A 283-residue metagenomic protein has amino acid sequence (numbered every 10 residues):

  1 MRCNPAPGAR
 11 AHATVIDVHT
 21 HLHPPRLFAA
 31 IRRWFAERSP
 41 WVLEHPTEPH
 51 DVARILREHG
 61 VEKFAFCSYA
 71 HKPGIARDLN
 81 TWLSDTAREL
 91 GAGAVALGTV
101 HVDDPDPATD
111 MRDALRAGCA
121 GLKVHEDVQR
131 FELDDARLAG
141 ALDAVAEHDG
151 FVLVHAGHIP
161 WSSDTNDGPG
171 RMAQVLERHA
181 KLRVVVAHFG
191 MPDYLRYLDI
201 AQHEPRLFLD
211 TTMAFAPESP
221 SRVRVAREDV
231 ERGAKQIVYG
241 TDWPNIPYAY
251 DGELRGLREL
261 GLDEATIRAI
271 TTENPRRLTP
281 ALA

Functional and structural regions predicted by a protein language model:
M1-V18, L27-K63, K235-Q236, P247-A283: Mid-to-C-terminal alpha-helical segments outside catalytic/metal-binding sites
H19, L83, A114, L122 (+6 more regions): Conserved, mostly hydrophobic/aromatic
H19-P25, H155, H188: Histidine-centered divalent metal-coordination motifs
P49-L56, N80-A87, M111-R112, L138 (+4 more regions): Generic structural signal for well-ordered alpha-helices, preferentially at hydrophobic/aromatic core positions
E62-K63, H71-V154, H158-P160, N166-D167 (+2 more regions): Active-site gating/metal-coordination segments in enzymes
N80, P107-A108, M172, D193-Y197 (+2 more regions): Short, well-ordered alpha-helical microsegments
A120-G121, D134-V238: Catalytic pocket-lining loop regions of alpha/beta-barrel enzymes, especially the amidohydrolase/enolase/GH5 lineages
